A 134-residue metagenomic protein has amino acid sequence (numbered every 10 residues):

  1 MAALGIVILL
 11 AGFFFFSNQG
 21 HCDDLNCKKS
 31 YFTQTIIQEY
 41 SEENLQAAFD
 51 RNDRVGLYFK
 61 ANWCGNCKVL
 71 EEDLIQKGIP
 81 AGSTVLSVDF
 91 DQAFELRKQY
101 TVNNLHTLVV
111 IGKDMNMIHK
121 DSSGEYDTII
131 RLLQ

Functional and structural regions predicted by a protein language model:
M1-Q34, Q134: N-terminal targeting signals for export/organelle localization
I36-Y40, F59, A81-E95, V102-N104: Thiol-based oxidoreductase modules, predominantly thioredoxin-like and allied folds used for disulfide exchange
E43, N66-A81, G124: Typically the conserved alpha-helix immediately C-terminal to a functionally engaged Cys/Sec in thioredoxin-like
N44-L45, Q92-L96, T128: Short acidic active-site motifs
Q46-A47, K98-Y100, L133: Short amphipathic alpha-helix with an adjacent loop that forms part of the alpha/beta core around
A48-N62: Short active-site neighborhood of thiol/selenol oxidoreductases, capturing the structured segment around
N62-V69, T107: C-type cytochrome heme c attachment motif
N104, V109-Q134: Non-catalytic, surface beta->alpha helical segment in thiol-disulfide oxidoreductase systems
